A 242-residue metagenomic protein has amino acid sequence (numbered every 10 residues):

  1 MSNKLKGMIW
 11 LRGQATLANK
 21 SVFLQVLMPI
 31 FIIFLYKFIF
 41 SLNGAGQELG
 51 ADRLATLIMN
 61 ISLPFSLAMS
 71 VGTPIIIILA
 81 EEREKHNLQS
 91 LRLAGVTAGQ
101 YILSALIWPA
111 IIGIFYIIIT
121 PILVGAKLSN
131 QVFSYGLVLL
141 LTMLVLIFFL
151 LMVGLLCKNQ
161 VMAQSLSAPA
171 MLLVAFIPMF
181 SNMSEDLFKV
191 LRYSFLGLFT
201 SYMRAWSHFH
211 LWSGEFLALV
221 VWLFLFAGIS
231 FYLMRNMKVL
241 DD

Functional and structural regions predicted by a protein language model:
M1-M28: Aromatic- and glycine-rich beta-strand/loop motifs that create alpha-glucan
A18-N43, I58-P74, L166-P178, A218-A227: Hydrophobic alpha-helical transmembrane segments of multi-pass membrane transport/permease proteins
K20, L140-I177: A structural motif at transmembrane helix-loop-helix junctions in multipass membrane proteins
S41-R53, V124-S129, M203-A205: Membrane-interface helix termini and inter-helical loops of multi-pass transporters
L54-L93, T97-P121: Hydrophobic alpha-helical transmembrane segments of multi-pass membrane transport proteins
Q89, V220-D242: Junction motif at the cytosolic side of a transmembrane helix
A98-G99, L106-K158: Alpha-helical transmembrane segments and their short interhelical loops
P178-F224, G228: Terminal transmembrane helical anchor/hairpin motif
